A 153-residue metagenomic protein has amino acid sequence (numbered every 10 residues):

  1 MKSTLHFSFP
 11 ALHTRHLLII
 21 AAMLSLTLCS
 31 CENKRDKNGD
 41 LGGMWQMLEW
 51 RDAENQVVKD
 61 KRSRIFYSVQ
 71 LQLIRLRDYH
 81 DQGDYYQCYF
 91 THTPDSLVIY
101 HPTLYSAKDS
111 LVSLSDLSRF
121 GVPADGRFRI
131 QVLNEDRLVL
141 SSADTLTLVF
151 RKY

Functional and structural regions predicted by a protein language model:
K2-L18: Bacterial N-terminal signal peptides that target proteins for export
T27-S30: C-terminal motif of bacterial Sec signal peptides marking the signal peptidase cleavage site
E32-K34: Bacterial signal peptide processing site
W45-Q46: Short beta-strand edge/turn micro-motifs at domain boundaries
R51-R62, L73-E135: Contiguous, well-ordered beta-strand patches that form the walls/edges of small beta-barrel/beta-sandwich domains
Y67, L71-Q72: Conserved beta-hairpin
H92-S96, E135-Y153: Edge beta-strand at a domain terminus
